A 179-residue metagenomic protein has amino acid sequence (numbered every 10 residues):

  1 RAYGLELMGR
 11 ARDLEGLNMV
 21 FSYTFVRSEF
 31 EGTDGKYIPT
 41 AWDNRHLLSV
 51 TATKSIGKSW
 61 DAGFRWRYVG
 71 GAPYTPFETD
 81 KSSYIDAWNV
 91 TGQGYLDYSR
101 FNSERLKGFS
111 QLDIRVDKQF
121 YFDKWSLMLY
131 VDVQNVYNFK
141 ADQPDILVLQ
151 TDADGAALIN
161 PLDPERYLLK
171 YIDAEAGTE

Functional and structural regions predicted by a protein language model:
R1-Y74: Gram-negative outer-membrane beta-barrel transporters
R10, A41-W42, R105-F109, E179: Aromatic-acidic/polar surface patches that form glycan- and anion
R10, T53-S55, R105-K107, F120-F122: Sterically constrained small-residue positions within well-ordered secondary structures of folded domains
F30, I38, W42, V90 (+2 more regions): A generic structural signal for ordered alpha-helices
E31-G35, G94-F101, T178-E179: Extracytoplasmic loops and strand-loop junctions of Gram-negative outer membrane beta-barrel proteins
Y37-I38, Y98-R105, R115-D117: Active-site rim elements
R67-G92, K107-Q111, K118-E179: C-terminal beta-signal and adjacent terminal beta-strands/loops of Gram-negative outer-membrane beta-barrel proteins
